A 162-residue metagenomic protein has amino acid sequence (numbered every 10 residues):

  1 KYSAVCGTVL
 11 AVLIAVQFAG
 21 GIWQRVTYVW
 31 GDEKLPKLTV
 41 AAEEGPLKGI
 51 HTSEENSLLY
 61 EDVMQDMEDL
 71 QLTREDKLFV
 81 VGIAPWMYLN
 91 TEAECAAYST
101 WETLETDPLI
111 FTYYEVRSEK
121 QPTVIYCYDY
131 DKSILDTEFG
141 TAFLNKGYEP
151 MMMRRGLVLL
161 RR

Functional and structural regions predicted by a protein language model:
K1-A11: Membrane-interfacial entry segments at the cytosolic side of transmembrane helices
L13-R162: Extracytoplasmic
